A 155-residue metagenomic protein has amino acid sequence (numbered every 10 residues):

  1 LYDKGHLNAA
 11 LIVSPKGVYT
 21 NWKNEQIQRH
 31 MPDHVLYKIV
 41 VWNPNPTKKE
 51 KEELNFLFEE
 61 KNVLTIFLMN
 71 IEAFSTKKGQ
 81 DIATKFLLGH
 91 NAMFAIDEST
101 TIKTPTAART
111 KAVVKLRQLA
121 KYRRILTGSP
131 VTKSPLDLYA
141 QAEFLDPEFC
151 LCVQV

Functional and structural regions predicted by a protein language model:
L1, S14-K16, G128-D137: Conserved beta-strand->loop/alpha-helix structural units within folded catalytic cores of enzymes with alpha/beta
Y2-R109, K115-K121, F149, V153-V155: SF2 helicase/translocase NTPase motor core, specifically the RecA-like lobe 1 inter-motif segment between Walker
Q26-R29, S134-L145: PAPS/PAP-binding and catalytic site of the sulfotransferase fold
A120-P135, E143: Conserved helicase ATPase motor motifs in RecA-like P-loop NTPase domains
